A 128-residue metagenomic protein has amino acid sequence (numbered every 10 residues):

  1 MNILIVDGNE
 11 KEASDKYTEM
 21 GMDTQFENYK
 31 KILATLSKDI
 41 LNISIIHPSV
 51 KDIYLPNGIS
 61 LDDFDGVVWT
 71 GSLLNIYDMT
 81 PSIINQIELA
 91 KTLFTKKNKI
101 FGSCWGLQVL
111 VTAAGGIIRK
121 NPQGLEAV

Functional and structural regions predicted by a protein language model:
M1-P81, N85-E88, T92-K96: N-terminal beta1-alpha1 cap of cysteine-dependent amidohydrolase-like domains
T70-V128: Cysteine-nucleophile active-site neighborhood
